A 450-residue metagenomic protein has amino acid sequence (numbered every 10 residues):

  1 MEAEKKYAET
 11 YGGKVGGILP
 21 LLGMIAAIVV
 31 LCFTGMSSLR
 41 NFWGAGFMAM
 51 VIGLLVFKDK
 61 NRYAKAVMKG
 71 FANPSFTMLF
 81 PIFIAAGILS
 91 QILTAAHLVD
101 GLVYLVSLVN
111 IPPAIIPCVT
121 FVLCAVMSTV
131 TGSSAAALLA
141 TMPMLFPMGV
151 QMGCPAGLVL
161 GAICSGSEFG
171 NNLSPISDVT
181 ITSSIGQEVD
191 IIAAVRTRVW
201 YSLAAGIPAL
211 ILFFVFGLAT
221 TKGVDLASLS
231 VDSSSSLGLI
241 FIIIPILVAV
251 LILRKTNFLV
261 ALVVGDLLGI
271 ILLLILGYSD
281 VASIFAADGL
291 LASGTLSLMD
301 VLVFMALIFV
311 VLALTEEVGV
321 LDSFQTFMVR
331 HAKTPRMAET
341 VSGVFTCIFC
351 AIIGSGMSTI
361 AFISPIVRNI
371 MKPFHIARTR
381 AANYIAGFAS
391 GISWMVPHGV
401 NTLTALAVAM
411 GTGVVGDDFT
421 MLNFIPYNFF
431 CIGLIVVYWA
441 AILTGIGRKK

Functional and structural regions predicted by a protein language model:
M1-F83, R198-F304, L443, G447-K450: Hydrophobic transmembrane alpha-helices of multi-pass small-molecule transporters
T34, S165-E168, N172-S233, I240 (+1 more regions): Juxtamembrane and boundary regions of transmembrane helices in multi-pass small-molecule transporters and channels
W43, A64-D100, A114-P117, A286-D322 (+2 more regions): Core transmembrane alpha-helical segments of multi-pass membrane transporters/permeases
K58-N61, A72-F76, G153-G157, T182-V195 (+5 more regions): Juxtamembrane helix-boundary/capping and inter-helix hinge elements in multi-pass membrane proteins
N73-L79, Y104-V122, G149-V159, S234-I242 (+3 more regions): Membrane-interfacial loop-to-helix junctions in multi-pass transporters
M78, S90-D100, M127-A140, E168-S177 (+4 more regions): Short helix-coil transition sites and intra-membrane helix breaks within transmembrane domains of multi-pass
F80-I88, I111-M144, F324, V329-N369 (+2 more regions): Hydrophobic alpha-helical transmembrane segments of multi-pass integral membrane proteins, predominantly secondary
P113-M127, G153-F169, M337-C350, F374-M395 (+2 more regions): Alpha-helical transmembrane segments of multi-pass membrane proteins
